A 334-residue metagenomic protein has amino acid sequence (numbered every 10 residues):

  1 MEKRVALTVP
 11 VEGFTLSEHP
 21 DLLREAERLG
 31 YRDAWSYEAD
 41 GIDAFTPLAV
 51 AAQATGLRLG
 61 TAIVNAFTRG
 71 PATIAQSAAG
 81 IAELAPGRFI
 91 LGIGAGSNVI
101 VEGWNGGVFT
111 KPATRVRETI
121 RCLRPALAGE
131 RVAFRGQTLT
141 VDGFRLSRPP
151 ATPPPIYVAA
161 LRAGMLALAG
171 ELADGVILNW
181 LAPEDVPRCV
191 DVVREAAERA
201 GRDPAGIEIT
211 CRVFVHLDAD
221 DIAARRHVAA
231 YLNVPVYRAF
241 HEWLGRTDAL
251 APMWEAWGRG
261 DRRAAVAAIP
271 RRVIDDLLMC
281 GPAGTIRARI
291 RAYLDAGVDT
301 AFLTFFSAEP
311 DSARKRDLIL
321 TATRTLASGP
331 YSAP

Functional and structural regions predicted by a protein language model:
M1-P334: Active-site-adjacent structural elements that line small-molecule/cofactor binding pockets in enzymes
